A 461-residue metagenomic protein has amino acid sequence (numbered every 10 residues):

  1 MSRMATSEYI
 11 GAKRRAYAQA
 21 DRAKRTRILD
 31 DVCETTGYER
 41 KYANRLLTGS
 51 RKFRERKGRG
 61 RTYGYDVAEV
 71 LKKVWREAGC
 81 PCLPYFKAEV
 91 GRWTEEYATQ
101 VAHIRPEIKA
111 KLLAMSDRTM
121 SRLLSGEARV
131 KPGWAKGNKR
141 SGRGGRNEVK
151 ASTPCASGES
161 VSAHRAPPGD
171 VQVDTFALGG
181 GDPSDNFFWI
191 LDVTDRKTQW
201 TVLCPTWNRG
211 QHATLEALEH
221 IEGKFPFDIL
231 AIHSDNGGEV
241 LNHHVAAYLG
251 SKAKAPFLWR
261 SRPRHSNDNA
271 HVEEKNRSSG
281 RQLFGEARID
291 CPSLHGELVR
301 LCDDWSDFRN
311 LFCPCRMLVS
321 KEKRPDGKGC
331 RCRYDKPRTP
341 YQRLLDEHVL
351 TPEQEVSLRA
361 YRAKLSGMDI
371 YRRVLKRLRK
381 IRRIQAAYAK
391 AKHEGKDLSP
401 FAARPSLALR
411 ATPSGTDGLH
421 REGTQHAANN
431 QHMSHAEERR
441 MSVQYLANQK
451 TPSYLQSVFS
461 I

Functional and structural regions predicted by a protein language model:
M1-A231, N236-I461: Secondary-structure boundary/capping micro-motif
